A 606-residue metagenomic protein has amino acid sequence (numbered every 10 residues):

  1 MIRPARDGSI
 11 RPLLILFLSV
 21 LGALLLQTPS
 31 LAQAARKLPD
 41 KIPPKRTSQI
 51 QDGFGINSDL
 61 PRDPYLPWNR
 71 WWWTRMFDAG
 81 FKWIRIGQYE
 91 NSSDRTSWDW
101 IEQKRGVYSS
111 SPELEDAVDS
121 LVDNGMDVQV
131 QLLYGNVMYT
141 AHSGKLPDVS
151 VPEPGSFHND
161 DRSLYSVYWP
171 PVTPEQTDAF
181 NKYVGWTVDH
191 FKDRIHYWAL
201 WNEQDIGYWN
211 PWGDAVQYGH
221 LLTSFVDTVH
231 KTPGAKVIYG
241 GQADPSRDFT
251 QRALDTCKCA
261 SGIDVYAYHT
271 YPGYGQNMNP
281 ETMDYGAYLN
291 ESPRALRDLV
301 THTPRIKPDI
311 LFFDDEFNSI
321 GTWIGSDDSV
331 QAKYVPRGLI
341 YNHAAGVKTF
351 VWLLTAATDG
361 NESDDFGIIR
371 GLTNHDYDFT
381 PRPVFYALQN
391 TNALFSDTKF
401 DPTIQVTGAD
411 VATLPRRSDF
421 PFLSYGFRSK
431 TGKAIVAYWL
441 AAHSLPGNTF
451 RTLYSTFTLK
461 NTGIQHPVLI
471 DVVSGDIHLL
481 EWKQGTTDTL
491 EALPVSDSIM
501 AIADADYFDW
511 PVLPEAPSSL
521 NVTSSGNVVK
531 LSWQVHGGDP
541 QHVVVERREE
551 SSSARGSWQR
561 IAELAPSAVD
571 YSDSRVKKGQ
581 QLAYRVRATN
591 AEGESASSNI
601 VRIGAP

Functional and structural regions predicted by a protein language model:
A35-Y89: Boundary/entry segment of secreted carbohydrate-active catalytic domains
A79-N277: Substrate-binding cleft and catalytic face of glycoside hydrolase catalytic domains, especially the flexible beta-alpha
A215-Y341, A345-F350: Noncatalytic carbohydrate-binding groove/subsite architecture in carbohydrate-active enzymes
W323-P415: Aromatic/acidic polysaccharide-binding cleft in carbohydrate-active enzymes
D410-G463: Carbohydrate-binding surface patches
L479-L513: C-terminal beta-strand-rich structural cap/linker in extracellular carbohydrate-active enzymes
P511-D539, K578, E592-P606: Pro/Thr/Ser/Gly-rich low-complexity, intrinsically disordered linker/stalk tracts
D573-G593: Beta-strand-rich modules
